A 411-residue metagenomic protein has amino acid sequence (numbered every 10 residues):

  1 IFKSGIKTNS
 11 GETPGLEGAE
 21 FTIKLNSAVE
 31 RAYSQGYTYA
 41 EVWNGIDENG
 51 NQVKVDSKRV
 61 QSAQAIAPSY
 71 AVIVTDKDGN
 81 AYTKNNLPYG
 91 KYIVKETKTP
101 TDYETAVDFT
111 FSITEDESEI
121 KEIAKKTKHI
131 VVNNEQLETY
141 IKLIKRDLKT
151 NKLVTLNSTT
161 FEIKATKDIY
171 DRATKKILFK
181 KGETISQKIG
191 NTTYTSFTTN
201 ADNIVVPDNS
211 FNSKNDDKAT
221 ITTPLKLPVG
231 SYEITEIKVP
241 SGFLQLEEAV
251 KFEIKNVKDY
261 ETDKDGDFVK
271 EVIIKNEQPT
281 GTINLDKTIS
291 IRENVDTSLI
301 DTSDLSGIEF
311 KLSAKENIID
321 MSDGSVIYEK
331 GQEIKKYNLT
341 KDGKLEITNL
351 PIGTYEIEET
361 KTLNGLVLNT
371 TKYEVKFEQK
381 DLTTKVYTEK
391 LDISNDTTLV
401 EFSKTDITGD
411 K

Functional and structural regions predicted by a protein language model:
I1-K411: Solvent-exposed loop/turn and edge beta-strand elements of beta-rich ligand-binding domains
